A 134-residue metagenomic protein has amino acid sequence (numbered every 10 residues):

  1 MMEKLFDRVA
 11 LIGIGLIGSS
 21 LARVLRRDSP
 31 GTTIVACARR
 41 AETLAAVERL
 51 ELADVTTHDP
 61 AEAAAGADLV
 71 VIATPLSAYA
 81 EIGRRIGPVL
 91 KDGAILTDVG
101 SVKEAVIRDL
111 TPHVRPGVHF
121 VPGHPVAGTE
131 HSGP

Functional and structural regions predicted by a protein language model:
M2-D59, A64-A65: NAD(P)+-binding Rossmann beta1-loop-alpha1 motif at the extreme N-terminus of oxidoreductases
G31-T32, L90-A94, P116-V118: A short helix->loop->beta-strand "cap" motif at the edges of active sites that frequently abuts
V35, L96-T97, V121: Structural detector of well-ordered beta-strand residues that form the stable sheet scaffold of enzyme domains
R39-R40, T74, V99: Short beta->alpha hinge that forms the Motif I/post-I loop of the SAM-binding pocket
E42-T43, A78, K103-V106: Conserved short alpha-helix immediately C-terminal to the canonical SAM/SAH-binding motif I of Rossmann-like
P60-I95: Rossmann-like NAD(P)-binding element
P75-Y79, S101-V102, V126: Short glycine-rich anion-binding loops that position phosphate/pyrophosphate groups of nucleotides and phosphorylated
L110-P134: Rossmann-fold dinucleotide-binding core
